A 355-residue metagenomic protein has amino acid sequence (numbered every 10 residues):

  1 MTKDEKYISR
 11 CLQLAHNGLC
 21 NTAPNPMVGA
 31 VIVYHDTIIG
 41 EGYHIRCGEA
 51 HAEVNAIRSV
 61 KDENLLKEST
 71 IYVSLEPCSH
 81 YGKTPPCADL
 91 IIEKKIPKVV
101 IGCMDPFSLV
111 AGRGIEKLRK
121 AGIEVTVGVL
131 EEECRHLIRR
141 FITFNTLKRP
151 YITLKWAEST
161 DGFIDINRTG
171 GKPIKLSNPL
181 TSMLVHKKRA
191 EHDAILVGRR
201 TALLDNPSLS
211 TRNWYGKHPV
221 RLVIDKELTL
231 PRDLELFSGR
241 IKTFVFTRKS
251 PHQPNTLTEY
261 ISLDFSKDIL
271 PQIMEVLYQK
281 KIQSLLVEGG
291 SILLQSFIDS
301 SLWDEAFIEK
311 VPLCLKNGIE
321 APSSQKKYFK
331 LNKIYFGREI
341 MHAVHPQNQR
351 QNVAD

Functional and structural regions predicted by a protein language model:
M1-I8, L12-P26, E41, K61 (+2 more regions): Enzymes that bind and transform nitrogen-containing heteroaromatic metabolites
T22-D36: N-terminal glycine-rich anion-binding loops that anchor highly charged ligand groups
I32-E133, V220, I298: Zn2+-dependent cytidine deaminase-like catalytic core
H51, G82, L109-V110, H136 (+4 more regions): Residues that form or flank phosphate/diphosphate-binding pockets in enzymes that use nucleotide phosphates
S69-S79, L147-E158: N-terminal pre-triad scaffold of radical SAM enzymes
I115, E131, R135-I138, S182-R189: Hydrophobic, well-ordered secondary-structure segments
I138-R149: Flexible, polar/acidic helix-loop-strand segments at domain edges
